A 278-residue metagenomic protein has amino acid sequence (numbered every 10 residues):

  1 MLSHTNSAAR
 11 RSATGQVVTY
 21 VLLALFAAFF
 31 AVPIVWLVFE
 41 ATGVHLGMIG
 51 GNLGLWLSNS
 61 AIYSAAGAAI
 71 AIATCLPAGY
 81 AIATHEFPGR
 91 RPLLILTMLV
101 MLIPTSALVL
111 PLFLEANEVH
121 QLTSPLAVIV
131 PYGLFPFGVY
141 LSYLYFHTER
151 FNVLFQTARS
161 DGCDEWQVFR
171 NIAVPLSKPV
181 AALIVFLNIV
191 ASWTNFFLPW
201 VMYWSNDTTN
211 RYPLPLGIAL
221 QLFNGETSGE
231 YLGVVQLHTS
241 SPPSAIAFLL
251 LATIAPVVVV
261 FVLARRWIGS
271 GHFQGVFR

Functional and structural regions predicted by a protein language model:
M1-A13: Short, Lys/Arg-rich, polar N-terminal cytosolic tail immediately upstream of the first transmembrane signal-anchor
R11, G15-R278: A structural signal for multi-pass alpha-helical bundles of membrane permease subunits that mediate small-molecule
